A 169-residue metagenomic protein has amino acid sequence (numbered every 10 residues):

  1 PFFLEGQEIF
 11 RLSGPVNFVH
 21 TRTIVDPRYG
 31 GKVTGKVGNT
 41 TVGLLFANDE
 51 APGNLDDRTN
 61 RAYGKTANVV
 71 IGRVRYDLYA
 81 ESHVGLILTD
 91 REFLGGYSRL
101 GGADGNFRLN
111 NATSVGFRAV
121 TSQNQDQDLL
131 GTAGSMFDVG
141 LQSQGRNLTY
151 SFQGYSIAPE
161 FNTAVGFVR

Functional and structural regions predicted by a protein language model:
P1-G35, T41, F46: Residues that cap or anchor secondary-structure elements
N17-F18, N54-R61, T89-R91, Q125-Q127 (+1 more regions): Extracellular loop and loop/strand-boundary signature of outer-membrane beta-barrel proteins
V25-Y29, K36, K65-V70, Y97-G101 (+1 more regions): Residues that define the transmembrane beta-barrel architecture of outer-membrane proteins
D26, R118-Q125, L129-R169: Exposed, low-structure sequence patches enriched in small/polar residues
G31, G72-V74, A103-G105, D138-V139 (+1 more regions): Membrane-embedded beta-strands of outer-membrane beta-barrel proteins, especially the hydrophobic/small aromatic
G35-V37, Y76-L78, F107-L109, Q142-G145: Residue-level signature of outer-membrane beta-barrel architecture
K36, A47-E50, T89-R91, R108 (+2 more regions): Outer-membrane beta-barrel pore domains and translocons
N39-L44, A80-G85, N111-F117, N147-F152: Repeated loop/turn-to-beta-strand initiation elements of outer-membrane beta-barrel proteins
